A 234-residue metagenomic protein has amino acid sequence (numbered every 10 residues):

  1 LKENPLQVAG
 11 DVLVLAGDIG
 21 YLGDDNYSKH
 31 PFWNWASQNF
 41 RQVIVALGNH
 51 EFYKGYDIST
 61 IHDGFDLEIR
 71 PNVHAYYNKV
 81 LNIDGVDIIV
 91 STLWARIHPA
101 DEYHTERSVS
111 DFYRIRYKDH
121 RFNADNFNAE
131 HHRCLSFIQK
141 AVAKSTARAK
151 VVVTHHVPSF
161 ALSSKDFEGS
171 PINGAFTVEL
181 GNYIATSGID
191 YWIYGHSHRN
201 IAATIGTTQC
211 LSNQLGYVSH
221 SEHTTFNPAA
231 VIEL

Functional and structural regions predicted by a protein language model:
L1-K2, Y21-D25, H50-D57, V80-N82 (+4 more regions): Active-site environment of divalent metal-dependent phosphoester hydrolases
L1-V45, F52-T60, H120-R121: N-terminal active-site segment of His-dependent metallophosphoesterases
K2-L6, F32-S37, N72-G85, I89 (+1 more regions): Short amphipathic alpha-helices and their capping/turn segments at secondary-structure boundaries
L13-D18, I44-N49, H74-N78, V151-T154 (+2 more regions): Active-site neighborhood of phospho(di)ester-bond hydrolases with catalytic His/Asp-centered motifs
N39-Q42, A147, I189-D190, T207-T208: A short helix->loop->beta-strand "cap" motif at the edges of active sites that frequently abuts
Q42-Y117: A basic- and aromatic-enriched beta-loop-alpha substructure that forms the phosphate/nucleotide- and DNA/RNA-contacting
N82, S164, S170-D190, H198-L234: Binuclear metal-dependent phosphoesterase catalytic core
I89-V151, H156-S170: Active-site-proximal loop/helix segment associated with metal-binding centers of metalloenzymes
